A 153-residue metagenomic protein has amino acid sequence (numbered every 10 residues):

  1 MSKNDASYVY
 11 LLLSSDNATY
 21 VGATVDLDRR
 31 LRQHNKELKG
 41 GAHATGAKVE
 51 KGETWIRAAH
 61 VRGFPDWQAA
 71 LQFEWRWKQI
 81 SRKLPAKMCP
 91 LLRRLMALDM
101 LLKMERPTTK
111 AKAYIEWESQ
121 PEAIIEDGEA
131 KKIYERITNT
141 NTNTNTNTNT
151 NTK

Functional and structural regions predicted by a protein language model:
M1-Q72, M100-N141, T150-K153: GIY-YIG nuclease catalytic motif and its immediate N-terminal context
L38-V49, W75-L91: Short arginine-rich
M88-M104: A short N-terminal helical cap/helix-turn-helix that marks the beginning of AMP-binding/adenylate-forming
